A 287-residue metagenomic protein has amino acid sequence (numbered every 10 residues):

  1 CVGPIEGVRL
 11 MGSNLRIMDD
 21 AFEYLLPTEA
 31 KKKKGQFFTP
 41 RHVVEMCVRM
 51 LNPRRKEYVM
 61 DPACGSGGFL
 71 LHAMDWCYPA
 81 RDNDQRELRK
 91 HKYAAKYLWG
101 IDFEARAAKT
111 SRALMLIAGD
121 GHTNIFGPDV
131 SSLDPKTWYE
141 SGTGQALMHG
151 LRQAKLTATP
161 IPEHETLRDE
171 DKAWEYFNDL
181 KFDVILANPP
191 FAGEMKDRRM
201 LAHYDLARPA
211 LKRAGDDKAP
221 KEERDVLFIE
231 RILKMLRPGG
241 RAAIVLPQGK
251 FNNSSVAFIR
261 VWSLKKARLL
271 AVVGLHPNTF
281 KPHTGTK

Functional and structural regions predicted by a protein language model:
C1-P27: Long recognition/docking surfaces used for binding and targeting
M11-L15, F37-R41, E222: Conserved phosphate/pyrophosphate-binding and hydrolysis machinery centered on Walker-type P-loop NTPases, extending
L15-D19, E23, R41, E45 (+2 more regions): Non-catalytic, well-ordered alpha-helical scaffold segments
E23, P27, D75, F191: Glycine-rich, acidic and aromatic/proline-enriched surface loops and short helix-turn segments that act as binding
K33-V184, A192-E194, P247-G249, F258-A271: Conserved S-adenosyl-L-methionine
A108-T110, A214-T279, T286: Conserved Class I SAM-dependent methyltransferase catalytic core
F191-L227: Mobile active-site "lid"/loop adjacent to the S-adenosyl-L-methionine
